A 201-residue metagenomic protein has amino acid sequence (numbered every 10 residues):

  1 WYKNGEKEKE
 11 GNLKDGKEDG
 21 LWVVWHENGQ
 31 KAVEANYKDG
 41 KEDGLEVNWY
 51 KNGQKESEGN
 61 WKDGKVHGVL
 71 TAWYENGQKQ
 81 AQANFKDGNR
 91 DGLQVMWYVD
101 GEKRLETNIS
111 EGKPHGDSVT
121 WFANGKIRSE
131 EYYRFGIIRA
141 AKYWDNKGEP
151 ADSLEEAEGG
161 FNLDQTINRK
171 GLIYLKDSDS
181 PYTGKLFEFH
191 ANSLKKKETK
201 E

Functional and structural regions predicted by a protein language model:
W1-E201: Glycine/tyrosine- and acidic-biased, solvent-exposed loop/turn segments at the edges of beta-strands
